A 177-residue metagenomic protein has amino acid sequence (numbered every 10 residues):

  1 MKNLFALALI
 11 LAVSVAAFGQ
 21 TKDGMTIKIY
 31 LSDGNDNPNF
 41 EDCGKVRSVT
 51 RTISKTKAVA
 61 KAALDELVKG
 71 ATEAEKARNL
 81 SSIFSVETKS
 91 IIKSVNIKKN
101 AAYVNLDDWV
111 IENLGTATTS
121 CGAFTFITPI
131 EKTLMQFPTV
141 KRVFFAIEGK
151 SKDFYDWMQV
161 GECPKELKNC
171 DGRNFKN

Functional and structural regions predicted by a protein language model:
N3, A17-N177: Bimodal "functional hotspot" detector
L4-V13: Sec-dependent N-terminal signal peptides
